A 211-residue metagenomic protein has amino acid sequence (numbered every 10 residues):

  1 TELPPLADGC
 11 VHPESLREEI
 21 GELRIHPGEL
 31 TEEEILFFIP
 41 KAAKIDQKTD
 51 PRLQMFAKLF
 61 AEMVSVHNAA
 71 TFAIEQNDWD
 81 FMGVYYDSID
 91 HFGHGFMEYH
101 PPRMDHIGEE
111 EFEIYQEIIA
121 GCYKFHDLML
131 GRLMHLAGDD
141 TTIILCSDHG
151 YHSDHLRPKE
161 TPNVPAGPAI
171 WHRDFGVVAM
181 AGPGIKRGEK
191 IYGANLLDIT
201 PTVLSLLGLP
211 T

Functional and structural regions predicted by a protein language model:
T1-E109: His/Asp/Glu-rich, glycine-adjacent segments that coordinate divalent cations and/or stabilize oxyanion chemistry on
P51-R52, Y115, A181-G188: Flexible glycine/proline-enriched surface loops and loop-helix/loop-strand junctions
V64, N68, E117, K124-L128 (+2 more regions): A structural signal for well-ordered alpha-helical segments within the folded catalytic domains of diverse enzymes
D90-G93, Y151-H155, K186-G188: Flexible loop/turn segments at secondary-structure boundaries
H94-L136: Extended hydrophobic/aromatic segments used for targeting, binding, or gating
G131, D139, G182-G184, Y192-T211: Non-catalytic, well-ordered alpha-helical segments in soluble enzyme domains
D140-G182: Histidine-centered active-site microenvironments of extracellular/periplasmic hydrolases and transferases
